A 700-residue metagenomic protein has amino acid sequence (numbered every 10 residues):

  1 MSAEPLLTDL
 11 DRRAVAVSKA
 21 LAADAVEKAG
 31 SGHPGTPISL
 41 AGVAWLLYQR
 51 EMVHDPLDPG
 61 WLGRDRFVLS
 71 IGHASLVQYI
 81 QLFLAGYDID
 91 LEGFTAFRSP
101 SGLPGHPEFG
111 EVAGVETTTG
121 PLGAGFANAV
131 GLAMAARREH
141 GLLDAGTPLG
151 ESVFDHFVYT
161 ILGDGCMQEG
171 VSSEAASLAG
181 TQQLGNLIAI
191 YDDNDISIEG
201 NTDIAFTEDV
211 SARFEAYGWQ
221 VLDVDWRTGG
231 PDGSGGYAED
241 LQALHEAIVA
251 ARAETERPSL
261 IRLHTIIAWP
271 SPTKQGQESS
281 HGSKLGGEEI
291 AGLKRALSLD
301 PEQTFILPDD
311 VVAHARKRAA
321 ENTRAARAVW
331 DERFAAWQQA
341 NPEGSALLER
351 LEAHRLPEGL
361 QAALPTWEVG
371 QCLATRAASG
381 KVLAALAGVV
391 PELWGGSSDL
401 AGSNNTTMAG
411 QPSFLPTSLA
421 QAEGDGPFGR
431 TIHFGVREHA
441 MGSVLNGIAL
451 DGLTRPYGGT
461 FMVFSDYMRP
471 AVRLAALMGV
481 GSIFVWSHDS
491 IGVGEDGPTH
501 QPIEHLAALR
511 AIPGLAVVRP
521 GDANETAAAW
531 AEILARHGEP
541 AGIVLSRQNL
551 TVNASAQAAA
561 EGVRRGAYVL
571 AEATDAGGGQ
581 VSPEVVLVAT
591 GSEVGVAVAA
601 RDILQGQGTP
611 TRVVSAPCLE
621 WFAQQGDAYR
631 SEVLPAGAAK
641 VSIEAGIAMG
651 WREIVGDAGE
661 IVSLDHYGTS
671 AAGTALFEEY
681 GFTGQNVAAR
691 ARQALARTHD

Functional and structural regions predicted by a protein language model:
M1-F157, K317-V544, N549, E632-V633: Thiamine diphosphate
L62-G63, T265-S271, Q275-P357: Terminal amphipathic helices with adjacent charged low-complexity linkers/tails
A96-G110, T118, N128, M134 (+5 more regions): Thiamine diphosphate
T117-T119, L162-G165, D232-Y237, G514-R519: Flexible, glycine/proline-enriched loop segments at strand-loop-helix junctions that form or flank small-ligand binding
T160-I161, A189, G396, R519 (+1 more regions): Residue-level marker for buried hydrophobic side chains located in beta-strands that build the well-ordered beta-sheet
G163, T460-F461, A589, S615: Glycine-rich anion-binding loop/nest that anchors nucleotide
G165-V171: Short acidic, Gly/Ser-rich segments with clustered Asp/Glu that frequently serve as metal-coordination loops in enzyme
